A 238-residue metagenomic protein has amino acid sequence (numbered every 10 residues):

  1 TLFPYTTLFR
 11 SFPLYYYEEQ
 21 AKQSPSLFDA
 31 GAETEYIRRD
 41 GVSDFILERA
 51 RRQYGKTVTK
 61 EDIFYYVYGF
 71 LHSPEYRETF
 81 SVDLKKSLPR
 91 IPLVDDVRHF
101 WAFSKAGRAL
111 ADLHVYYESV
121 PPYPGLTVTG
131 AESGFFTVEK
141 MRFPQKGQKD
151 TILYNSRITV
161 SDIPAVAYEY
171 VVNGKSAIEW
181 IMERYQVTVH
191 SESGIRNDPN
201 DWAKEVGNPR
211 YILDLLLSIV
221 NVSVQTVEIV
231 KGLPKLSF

Functional and structural regions predicted by a protein language model:
T1-L8: Short, small-residue-biased leader/transition segments that mark boundaries at the very start of proteins
L14-Y15, E19-E61, F70: Short, basic/polar, glycine-containing "phosphate-handling" surface segments that engage DNA
K22-S26, I37-G41, Y76-S87, E183 (+1 more regions): Short, compositionally biased low-complexity segments
R39, S43-L47, K60, F64 (+3 more regions): Alpha-helix initiation and N-capping motif
A50-R98, H114: Amphipathic alpha-helical packing elements
H99-F238: Extended, charge-enriched "interface" segments that sit outside catalytic cores
